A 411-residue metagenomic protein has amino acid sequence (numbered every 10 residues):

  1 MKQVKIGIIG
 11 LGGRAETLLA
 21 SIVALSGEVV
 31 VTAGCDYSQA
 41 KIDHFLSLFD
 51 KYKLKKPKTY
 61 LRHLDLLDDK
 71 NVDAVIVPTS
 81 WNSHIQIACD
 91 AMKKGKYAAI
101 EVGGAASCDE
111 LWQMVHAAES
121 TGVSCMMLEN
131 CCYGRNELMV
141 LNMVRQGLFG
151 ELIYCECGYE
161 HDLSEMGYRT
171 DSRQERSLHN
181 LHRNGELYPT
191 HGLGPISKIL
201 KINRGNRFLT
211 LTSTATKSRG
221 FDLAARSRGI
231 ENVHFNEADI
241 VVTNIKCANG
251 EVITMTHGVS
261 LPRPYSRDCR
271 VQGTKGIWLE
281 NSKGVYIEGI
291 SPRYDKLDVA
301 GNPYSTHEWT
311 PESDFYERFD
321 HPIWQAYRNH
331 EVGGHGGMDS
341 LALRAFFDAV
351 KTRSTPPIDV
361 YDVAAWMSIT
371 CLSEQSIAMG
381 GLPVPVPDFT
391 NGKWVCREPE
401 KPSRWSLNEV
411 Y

Functional and structural regions predicted by a protein language model:
M1-Y52: N-terminal Rossmann-like dinucleotide-binding module
G10, T121-S124, C131-F235: Predominantly a Rossmann-like dinucleotide-binding segment in NAD(P)-dependent oxidoreductases
E28-T32, A349-W366: Glycine- and charged-residue-rich phosphate/anionic-cofactor binding loop of Rossmann-like
K56-R62: Conserved SAM-binding strand-loop segment of SAM-dependent methyltransferases
A74, S80-W81, I85-Y133, G147: Beta-strand-loop-alpha-helix segment that lines the small-molecule cofactor/substrate pocket of alpha/beta enzymes
V123, G150-Y154, S376-G392, P402-Y411: C-terminal capping/lid region of NAD(P)-dependent oxidoreductase domains
A224-A238, K246-C247, K275-I358, V395-Y411: C-terminal glycine/acidic-rich active-site capping loop/insertion
M255-Y265: Glycine-rich phosphate/pyrophosphate-binding beta-alpha loops
